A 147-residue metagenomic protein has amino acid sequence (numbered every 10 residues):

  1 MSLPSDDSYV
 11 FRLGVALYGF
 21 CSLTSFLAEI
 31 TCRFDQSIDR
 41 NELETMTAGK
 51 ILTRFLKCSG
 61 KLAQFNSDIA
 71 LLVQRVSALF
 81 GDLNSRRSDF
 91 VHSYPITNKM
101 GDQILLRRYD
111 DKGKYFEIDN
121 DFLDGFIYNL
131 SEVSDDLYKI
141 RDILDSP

Functional and structural regions predicted by a protein language model:
M1-C58, A78-S85, D89-M100, Y128-P147: Amphipathic alpha-helical interface elements
M1-D7, A63-I69, D111-G113: Short, charged/polar, low-complexity loop and linker segments that flank or interrupt alpha-helical bundles
D6-L13, A70-V73, N120: Active-site oxyanion-binding pockets that recognize sulfate/phosphate
S37-E42, S67-V73: Short, surface-exposed loop/turn segments at secondary-structure junctions
Y94-I96, K112, F122: Sequence/structural signature of long amphipathic alpha-helices that form protein-protein interaction faces
D102-E117: Short secondary-structure subsegments characteristic of cysteine-rich extracellular domains
Y109, F122-L123, S134-L137: Short, charged/polar low-complexity linear motifs in solvent-exposed/disordered segments
K114-F126: Individual transmembrane alpha-helices with interfacial aromatic-anchor signatures
